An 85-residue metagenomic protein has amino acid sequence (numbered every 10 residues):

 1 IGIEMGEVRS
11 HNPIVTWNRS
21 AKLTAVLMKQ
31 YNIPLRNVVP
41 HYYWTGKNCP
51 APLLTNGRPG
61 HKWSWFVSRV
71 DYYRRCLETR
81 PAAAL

Functional and structural regions predicted by a protein language model:
G2, G6-L85: Basic/polar, cationic surfaces and motifs that engage anionic cell-wall and phosphate/carboxylate ligands
